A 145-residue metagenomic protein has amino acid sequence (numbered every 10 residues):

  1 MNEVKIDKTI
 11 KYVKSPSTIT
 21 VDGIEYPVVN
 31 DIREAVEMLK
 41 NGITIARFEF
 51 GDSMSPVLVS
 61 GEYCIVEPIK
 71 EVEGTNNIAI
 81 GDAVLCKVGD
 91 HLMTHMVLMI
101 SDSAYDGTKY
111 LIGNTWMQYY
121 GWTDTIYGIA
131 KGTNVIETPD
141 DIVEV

Functional and structural regions predicted by a protein language model:
M1-V145: Extended hydrophobic leader/signal-anchor segments used for secretion and membrane insertion
